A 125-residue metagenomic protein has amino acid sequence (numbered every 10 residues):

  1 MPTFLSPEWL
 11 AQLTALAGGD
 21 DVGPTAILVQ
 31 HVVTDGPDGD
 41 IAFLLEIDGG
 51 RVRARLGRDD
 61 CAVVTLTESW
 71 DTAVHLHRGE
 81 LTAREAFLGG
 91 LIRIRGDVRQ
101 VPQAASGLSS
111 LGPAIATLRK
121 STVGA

Functional and structural regions predicted by a protein language model:
M1-A125: Feature captures hydrophobic
